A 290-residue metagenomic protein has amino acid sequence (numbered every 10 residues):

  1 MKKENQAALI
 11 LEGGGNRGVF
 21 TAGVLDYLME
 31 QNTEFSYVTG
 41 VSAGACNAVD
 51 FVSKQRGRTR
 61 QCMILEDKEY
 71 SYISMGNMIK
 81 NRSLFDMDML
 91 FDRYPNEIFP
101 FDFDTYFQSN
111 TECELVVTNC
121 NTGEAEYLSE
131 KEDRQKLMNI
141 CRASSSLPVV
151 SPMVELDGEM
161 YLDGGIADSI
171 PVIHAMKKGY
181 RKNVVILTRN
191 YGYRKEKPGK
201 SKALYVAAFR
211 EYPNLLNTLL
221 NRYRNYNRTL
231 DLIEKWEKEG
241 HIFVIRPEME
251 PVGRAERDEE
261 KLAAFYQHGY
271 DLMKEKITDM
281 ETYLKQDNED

Functional and structural regions predicted by a protein language model:
M1-V41, V49-D290: Patatin-like phospholipase
